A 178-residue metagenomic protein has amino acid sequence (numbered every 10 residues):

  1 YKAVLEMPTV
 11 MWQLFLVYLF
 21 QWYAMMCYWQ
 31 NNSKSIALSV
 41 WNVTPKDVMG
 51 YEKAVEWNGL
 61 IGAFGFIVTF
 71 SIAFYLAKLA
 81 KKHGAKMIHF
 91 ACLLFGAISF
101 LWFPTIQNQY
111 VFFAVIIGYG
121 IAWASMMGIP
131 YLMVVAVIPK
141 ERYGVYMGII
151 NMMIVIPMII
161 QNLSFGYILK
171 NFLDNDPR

Functional and structural regions predicted by a protein language model:
Y1-L16: Juxtamembrane intracellular "pre-TM" segments in multi-pass secondary transporters
N42-F66: Loop-to-transmembrane helix entry
V55, I138-I150: Loop-to-transmembrane helix entry/capping segments in MFS-fold secondary transporters and related SLC/MFSD carriers
S71-A85, L169: Helix-to-loop junctions at the C-terminal end of transmembrane segments in multipass secondary transporters
L94-Q107: C-terminal ends and interior cores of transmembrane alpha-helices in multi-pass membrane transporters/permeases
V111-S125: Hydrophobic core of transmembrane alpha-helices in multi-pass small-molecule transporters, especially MFS/SLC-type
S125-P139: Intracellular juxtamembrane helix-capping segments at the cytosolic ends of symmetry-related transmembrane helices
Y167-R178: A membrane-interface helix-boundary motif in multi-pass transporters
